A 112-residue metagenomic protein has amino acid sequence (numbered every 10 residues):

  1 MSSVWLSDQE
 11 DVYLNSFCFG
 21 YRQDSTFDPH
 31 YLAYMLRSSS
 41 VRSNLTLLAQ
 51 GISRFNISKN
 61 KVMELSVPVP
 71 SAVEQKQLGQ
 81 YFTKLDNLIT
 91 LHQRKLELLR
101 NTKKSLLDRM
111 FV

Functional and structural regions predicted by a protein language model:
M1-V112: Feature detects amphipathic, helix-rich regulatory segments
